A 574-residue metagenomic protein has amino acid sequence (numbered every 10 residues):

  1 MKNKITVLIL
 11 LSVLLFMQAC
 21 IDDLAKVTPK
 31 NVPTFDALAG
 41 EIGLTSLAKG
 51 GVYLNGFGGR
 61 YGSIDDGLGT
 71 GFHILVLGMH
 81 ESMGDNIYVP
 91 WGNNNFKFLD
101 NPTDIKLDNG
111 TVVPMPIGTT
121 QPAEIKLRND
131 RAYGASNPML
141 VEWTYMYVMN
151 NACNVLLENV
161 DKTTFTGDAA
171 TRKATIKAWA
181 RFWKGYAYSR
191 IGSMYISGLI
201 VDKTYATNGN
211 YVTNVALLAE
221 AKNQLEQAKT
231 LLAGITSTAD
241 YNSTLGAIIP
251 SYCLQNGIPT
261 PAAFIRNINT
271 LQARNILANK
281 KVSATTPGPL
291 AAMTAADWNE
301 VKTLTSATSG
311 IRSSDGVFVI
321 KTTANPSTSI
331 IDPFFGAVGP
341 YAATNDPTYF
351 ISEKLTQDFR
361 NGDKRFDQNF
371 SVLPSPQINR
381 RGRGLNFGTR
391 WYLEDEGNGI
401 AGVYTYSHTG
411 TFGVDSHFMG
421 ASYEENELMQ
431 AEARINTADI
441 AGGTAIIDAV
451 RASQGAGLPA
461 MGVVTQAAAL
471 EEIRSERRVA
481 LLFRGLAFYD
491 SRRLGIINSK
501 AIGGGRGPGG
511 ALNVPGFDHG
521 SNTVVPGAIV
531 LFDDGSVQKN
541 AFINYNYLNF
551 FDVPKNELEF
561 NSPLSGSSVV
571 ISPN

Functional and structural regions predicted by a protein language model:
M1-P29: Bacterial Sec-dependent N-terminal signal peptides
C20-L99, L458-P459, V463, A467 (+2 more regions): Membrane-proximal, proline-rich intrinsically disordered regions
R60-G62, R477-R493: Bilobed periplasmic-binding protein-like "clamshell/Venus-flytrap" ligand-binding domains
G84-K126: Mid-chain, structured segments of secreted extracytoplasmic proteins
N109-E425, N436-G442, Q466-A468, I571-N574: Structured, solvent-exposed acidic/aromatic patches
S416-Q430, R434-I435, L494, L531 (+2 more regions): Extracellular low-complexity, Gly/Ser/Thr-rich intrinsically disordered linkers and protease-sensitive activation/hinge
E427, I440-A456: Active/binding-pocket-proximal capping segment
A441-I447, A460, V464, A468-V479 (+1 more regions): C-terminal hydrophobic structural anchor segments that stabilize assembly/packing rather than catalytic chemistry
